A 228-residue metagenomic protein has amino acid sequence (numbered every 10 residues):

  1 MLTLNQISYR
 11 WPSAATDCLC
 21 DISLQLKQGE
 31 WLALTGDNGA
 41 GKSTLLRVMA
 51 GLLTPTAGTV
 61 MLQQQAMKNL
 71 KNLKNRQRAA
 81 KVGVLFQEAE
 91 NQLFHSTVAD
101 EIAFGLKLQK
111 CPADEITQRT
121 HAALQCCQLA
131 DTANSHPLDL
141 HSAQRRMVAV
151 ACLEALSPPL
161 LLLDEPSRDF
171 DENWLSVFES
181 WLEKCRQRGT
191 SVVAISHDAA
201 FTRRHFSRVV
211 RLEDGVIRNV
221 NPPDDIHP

Functional and structural regions predicted by a protein language model:
T35-D37: The feature captures the beta-strand-to-loop junction immediately N-terminal to the Walker
A50: Helix-to-loop junction immediately C-terminal to a conserved catalytic motif
G58-N69, R78: Conserved ABC transporter NBD signature motif
D114-T132: Conserved ABC ATPase "signature" region
H136-L140: Conserved ABC ATPase signature
L161-E165: Catalytic Walker B motif of ABC-type/P-loop ATPase nucleotide-binding domains
S196-H197: H-loop/switch region of ABC-family ATPase nucleotide-binding domains
